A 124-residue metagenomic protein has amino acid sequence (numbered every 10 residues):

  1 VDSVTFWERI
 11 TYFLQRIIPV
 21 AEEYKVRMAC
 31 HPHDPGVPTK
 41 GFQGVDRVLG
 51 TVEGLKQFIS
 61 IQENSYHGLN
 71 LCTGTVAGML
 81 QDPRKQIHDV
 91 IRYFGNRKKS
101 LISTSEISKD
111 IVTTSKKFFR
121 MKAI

Functional and structural regions predicted by a protein language model:
V1-Y12: Active-site-proximal, glycine-rich beta->alpha crossover segments in alpha/beta enzymes that shape flexible
T11-E23, R27, V37-G41, V45-I124: Histidine-acidic metal/acid-base catalytic patches
D34: Residue-level "edge-of-site" marker
